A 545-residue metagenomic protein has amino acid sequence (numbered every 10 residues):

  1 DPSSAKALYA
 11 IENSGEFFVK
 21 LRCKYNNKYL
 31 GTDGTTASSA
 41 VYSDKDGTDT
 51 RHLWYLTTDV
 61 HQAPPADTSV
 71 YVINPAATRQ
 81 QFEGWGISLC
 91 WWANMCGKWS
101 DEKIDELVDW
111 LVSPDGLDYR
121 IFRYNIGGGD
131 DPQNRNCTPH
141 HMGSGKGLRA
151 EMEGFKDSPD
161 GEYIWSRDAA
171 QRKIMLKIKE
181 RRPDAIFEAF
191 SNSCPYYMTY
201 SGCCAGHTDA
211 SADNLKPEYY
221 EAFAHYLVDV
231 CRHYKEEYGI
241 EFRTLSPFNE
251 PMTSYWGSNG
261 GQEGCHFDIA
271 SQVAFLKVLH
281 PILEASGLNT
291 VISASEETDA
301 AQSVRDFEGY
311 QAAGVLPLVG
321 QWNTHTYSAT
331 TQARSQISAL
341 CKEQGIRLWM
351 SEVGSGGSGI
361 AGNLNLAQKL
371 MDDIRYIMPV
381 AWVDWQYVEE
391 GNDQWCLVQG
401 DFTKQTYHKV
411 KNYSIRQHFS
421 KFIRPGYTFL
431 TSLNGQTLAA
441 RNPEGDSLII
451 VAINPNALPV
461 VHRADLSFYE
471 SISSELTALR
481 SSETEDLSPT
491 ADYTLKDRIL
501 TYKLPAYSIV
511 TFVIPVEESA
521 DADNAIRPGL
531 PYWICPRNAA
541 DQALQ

Functional and structural regions predicted by a protein language model:
D1-T36, T48-Q62, A66, D521-Q545: Extracellular glycan-recognition/adhesion modules and their associated mucin-like linkers
P64, T68-R243, V273, K277: N-terminal catalytic cores of secreted or lumenal carbohydrate-active enzymes
Q81-L89, Y119-I126, D130, I186-F190 (+6 more regions): Structural recognition of the beta-strand scaffold that forms the well-ordered cores of secreted hydrolase catalytic
A222-D229, H233-E241, P251-G356: Active-site neighborhood of glycoside hydrolase catalytic domains
R347-Q417, T431-N434: Aromatic/acidic polysaccharide-binding cleft in carbohydrate-active enzymes
Q399-S447, T484, D521: Glycan-recognition and catalytic regions of carbohydrate-active enzymes
S432-I472, Y507: Carbohydrate-binding surface patches
Y493-A520: C-terminal beta-strand-rich structural cap/linker in extracellular carbohydrate-active enzymes
